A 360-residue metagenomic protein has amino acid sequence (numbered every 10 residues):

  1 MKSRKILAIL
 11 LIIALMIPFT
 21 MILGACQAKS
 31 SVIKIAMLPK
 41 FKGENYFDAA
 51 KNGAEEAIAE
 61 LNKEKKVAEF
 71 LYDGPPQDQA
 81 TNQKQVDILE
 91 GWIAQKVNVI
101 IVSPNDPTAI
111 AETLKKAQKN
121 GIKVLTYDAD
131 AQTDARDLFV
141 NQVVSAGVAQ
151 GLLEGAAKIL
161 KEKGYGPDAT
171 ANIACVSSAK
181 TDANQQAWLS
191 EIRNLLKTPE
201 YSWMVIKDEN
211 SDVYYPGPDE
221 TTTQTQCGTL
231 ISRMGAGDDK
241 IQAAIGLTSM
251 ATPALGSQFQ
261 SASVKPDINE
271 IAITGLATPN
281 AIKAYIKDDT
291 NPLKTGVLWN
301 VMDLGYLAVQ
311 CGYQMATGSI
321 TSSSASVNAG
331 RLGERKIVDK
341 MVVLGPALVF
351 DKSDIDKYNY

Functional and structural regions predicted by a protein language model:
M1-K34, I93-A94, K115-N120, D356-K357: Short, low-complexity disordered leader/linker segments with a strong preference for bacterial N-terminal type II
K34-L61, L71-V86, S103-P107, A179-Q186 (+1 more regions): Extracytoplasmic "Venus flytrap"
D48-K65, V148-L152, A183-M204, T222-Q226 (+2 more regions): Short, solvent-exposed amphipathic alpha-helices that sit in or adjacent to ligand/effector-binding or catalytic
E60-D78, K197-E220: Short beta-strand elements in bilobed, periplasmic/extracellular small-molecule ligand-binding domains
Q85, V140-A171, A187, E220-C227 (+2 more regions): Hydrophobic alpha-helical segments within soluble ligand-binding/sensing domains
A94, V99-K119, I192, D212-Y285: Hydrophobic alpha-helical
I110-G147, K163-V176, N280-K287, L293: Flexible loop/hinge segments that line or gate small-molecule binding clefts
A169-N184, N300-V301, G305-Y360: Hinge/cleft segment of the Venus flytrap/periplasmic-binding protein
